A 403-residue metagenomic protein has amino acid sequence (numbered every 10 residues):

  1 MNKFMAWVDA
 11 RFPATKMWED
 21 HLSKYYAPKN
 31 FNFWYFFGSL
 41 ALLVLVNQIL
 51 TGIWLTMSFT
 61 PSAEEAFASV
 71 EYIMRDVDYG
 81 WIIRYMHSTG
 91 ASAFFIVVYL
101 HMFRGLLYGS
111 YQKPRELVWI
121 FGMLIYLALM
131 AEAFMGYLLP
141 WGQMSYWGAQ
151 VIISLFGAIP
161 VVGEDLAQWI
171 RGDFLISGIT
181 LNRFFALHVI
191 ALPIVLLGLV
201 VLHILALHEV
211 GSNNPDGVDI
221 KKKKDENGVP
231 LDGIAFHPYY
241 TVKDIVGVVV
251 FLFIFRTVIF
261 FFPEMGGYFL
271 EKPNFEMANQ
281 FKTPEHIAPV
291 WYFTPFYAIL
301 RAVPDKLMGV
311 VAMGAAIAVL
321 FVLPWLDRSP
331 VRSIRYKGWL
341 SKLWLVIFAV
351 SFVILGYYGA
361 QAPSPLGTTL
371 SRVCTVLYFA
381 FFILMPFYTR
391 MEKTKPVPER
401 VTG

Functional and structural regions predicted by a protein language model:
M1-A93, V97-G403: Membrane-embedded and interfacial regions of multi-pass energy-transducing membrane proteins
